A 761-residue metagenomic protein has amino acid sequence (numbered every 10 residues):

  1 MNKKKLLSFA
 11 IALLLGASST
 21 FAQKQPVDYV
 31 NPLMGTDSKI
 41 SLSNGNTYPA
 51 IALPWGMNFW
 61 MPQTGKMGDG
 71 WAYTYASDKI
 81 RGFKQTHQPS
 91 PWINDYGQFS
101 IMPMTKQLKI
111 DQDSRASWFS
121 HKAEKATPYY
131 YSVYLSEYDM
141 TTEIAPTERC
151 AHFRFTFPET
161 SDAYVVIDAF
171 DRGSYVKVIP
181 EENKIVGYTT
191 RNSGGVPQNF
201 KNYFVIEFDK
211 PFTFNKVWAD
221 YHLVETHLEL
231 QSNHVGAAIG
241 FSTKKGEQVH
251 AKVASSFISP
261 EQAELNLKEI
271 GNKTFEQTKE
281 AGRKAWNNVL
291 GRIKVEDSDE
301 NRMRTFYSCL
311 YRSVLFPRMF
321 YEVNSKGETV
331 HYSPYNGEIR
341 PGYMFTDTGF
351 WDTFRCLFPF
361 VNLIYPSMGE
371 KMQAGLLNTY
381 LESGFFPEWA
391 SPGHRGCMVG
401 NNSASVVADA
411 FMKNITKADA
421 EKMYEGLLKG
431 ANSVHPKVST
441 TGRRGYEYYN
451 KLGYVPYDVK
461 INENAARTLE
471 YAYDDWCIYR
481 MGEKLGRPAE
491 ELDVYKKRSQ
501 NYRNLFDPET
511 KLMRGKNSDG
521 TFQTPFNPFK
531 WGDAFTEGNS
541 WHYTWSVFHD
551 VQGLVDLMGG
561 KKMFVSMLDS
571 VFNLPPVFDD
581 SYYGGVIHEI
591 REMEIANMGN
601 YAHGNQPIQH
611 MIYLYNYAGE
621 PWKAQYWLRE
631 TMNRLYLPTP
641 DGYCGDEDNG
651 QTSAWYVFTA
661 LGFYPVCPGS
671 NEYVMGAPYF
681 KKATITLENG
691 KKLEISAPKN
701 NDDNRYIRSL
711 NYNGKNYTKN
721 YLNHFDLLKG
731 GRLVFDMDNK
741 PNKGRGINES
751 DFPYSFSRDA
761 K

Functional and structural regions predicted by a protein language model:
M1-K24: Bacterial Sec-dependent N-terminal signal peptides
Q23-F358, N362-S405, F411-L469, C477 (+9 more regions): Accessory carbohydrate-recognition regions in carbohydrate-active enzymes
D474: ATP-dependent phospho-/nucleotidyl transfer catalytic cores
Y706: Extracellular attachment/recognition segments
